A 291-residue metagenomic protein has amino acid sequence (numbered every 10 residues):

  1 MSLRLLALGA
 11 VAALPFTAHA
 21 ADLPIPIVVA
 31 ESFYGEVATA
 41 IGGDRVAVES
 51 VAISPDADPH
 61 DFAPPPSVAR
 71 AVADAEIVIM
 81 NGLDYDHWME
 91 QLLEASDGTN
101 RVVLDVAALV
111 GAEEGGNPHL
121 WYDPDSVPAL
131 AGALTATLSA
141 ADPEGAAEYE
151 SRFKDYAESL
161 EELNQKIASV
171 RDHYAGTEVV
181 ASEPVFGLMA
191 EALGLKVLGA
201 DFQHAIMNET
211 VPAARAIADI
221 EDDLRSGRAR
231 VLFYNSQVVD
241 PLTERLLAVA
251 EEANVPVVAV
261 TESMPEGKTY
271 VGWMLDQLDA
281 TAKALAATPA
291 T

Functional and structural regions predicted by a protein language model:
M1-A7: Bacterial N-terminal signal peptides that target proteins for export
G9-A20: Hydrophobic h-region of N-terminal signal peptides that target proteins for export in Gram-negative bacteria
A21-T291: Extracytoplasmic metal-acquisition and chelation regions
